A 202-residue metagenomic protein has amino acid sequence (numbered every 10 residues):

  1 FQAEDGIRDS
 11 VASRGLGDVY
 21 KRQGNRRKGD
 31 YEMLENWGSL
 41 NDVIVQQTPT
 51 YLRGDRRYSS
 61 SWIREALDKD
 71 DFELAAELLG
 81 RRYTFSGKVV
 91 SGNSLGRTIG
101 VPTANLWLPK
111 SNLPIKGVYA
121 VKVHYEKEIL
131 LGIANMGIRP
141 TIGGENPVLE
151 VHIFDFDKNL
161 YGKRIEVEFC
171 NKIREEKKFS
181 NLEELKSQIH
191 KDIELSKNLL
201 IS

Functional and structural regions predicted by a protein language model:
F1-Y20: Single conserved hydrophobic/aromatic residue that forms the stacking wall/gate of nucleotide- or nucleobase-binding
R8, R27-L34, E150: Charged helix-capping and loop-helix junction motifs
K21-N25, L52-G54: Short histidine/acidic/glycine/proline-rich micro-motifs that form metal- and phosphate-coordinating active-site loops
D30, N36-G137: Glycine-rich, Lys/Arg-enriched anion-binding loops that position phosphate/diphosphate groups for phosphoryl
V90-S202: Phosphate/ribose-recognition catalytic cores of enzymes acting on nucleotide-derived substrates
